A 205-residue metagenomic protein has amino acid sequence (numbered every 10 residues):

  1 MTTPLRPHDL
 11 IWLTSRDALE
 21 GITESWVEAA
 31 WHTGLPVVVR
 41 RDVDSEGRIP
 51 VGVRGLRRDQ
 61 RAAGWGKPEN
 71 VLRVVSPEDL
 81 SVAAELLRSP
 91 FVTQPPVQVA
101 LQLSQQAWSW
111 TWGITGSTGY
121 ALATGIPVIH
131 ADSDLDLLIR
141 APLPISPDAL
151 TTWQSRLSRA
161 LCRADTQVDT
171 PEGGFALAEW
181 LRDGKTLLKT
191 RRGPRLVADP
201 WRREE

Functional and structural regions predicted by a protein language model:
M1-S117, L150, Q154-C162, T166: Helical scaffold of the NTase/Pol beta-like nucleotidyltransferase catalytic core
R54-L56, P142-P144, P171-G173: Generic structural motif
E69-V74, K185-R202: Mature, function-bearing regions of proteins
L101-L135, I139-P144: Active-site nucleotide-donor binding segment shared across nucleotidyl transfer reactions
Y120-T124, E179, K189-T190, A198-D199: Generic structural "secondary-structure junction" signal
I129, W153-L157, D183: Short, solvent-exposed amphipathic alpha-helical segments in soluble enzyme and RNA/protein-processing domains
S158-G193: Conserved catalytic core of two-metal-ion nucleotidyltransferases
